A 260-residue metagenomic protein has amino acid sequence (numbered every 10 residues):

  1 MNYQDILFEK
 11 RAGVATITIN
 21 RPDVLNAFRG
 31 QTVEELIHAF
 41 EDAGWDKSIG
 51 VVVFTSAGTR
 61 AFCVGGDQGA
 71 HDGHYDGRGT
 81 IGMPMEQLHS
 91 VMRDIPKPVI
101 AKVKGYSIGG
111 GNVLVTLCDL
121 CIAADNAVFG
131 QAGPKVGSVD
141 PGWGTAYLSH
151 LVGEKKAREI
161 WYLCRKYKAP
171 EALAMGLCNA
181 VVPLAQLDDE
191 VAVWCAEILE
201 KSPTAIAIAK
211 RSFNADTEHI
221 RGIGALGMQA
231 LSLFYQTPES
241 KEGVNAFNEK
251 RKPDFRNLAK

Functional and structural regions predicted by a protein language model:
M1-T55: Conserved CoA-thioester-binding segment of acyl-CoA-metabolizing enzymes
M1-Y3, N245-K260: Terminal low-complexity tails and localization/encapsulation signals of metabolic enzymes
P22, I122-A127, C178-A225, S232 (+2 more regions): C-terminal long alpha-helix characteristic of the crotonase
S56-D94, S107, K135-G137, E218: Glycine- (often His-adjacent) and acidic-residue-rich active-site loop that binds/positions the CoA thioester
Q87-D94, K102, I108-W161, M175 (+2 more regions): CoA-thioester-processing core
L120, E159, L163-R165, E171 (+2 more regions): Well-ordered beta-strand positions
